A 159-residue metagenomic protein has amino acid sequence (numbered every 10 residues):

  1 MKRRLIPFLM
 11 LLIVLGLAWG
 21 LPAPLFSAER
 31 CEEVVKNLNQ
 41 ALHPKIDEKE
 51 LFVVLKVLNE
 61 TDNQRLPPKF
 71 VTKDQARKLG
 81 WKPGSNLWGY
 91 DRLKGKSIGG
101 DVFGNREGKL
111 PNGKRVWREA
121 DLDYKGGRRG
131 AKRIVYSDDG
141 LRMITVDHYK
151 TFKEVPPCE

Functional and structural regions predicted by a protein language model:
M1-M10: Bacterial N-terminal signal peptides that target proteins for export
K2, E29, N37, G126-R129 (+1 more regions): Calycin-type beta-barrel ligand-binding domains and close structural analogs
L9-A18: Bacterial N-terminal signal peptides
A23-Q64: N-terminal low-complexity, Pro/Thr/Ser-rich intrinsically disordered segments that act as propeptides or flexible
E50-V54, T72, H148: Stable alpha-helical elements in mature extracytoplasmic
L58-L66, D138-I144: Short aromatic-glycine motifs in intrinsically disordered, low-complexity regions
E60, L66-P67, K73, L79-W81: Active-site-proximal polar cores
D74-E159: Functional cores of ribonucleases/endoribonucleases
